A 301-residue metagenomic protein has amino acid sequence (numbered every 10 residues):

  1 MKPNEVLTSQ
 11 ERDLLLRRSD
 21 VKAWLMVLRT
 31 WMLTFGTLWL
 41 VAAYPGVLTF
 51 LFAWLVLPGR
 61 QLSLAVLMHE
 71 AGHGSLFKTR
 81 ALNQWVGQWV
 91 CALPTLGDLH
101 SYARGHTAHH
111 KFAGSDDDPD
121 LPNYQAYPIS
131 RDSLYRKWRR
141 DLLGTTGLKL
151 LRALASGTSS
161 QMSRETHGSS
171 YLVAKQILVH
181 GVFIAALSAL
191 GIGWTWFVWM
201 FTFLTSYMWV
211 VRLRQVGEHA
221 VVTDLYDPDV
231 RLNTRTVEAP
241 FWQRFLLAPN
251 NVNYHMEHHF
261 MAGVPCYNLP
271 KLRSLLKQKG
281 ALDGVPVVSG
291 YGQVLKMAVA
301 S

Functional and structural regions predicted by a protein language model:
M1-L57, L67, A92-F197, F201 (+1 more regions): Non-catalytic, topology-defining segments of multipass membrane proteins
T37, G72, L76-F77, Y226 (+1 more regions): Active-site-flanking alpha-helical
P58-M68, H100, T146-L151, W199-P228: Transmembrane alpha-helical segments that form the membrane-embedded catalytic/substrate-channel core of multi-pass
L64-H73, Y102-G114, R214-V221, A248-V264: Histidine-centered catalytic micro-motifs
L67-V86, D117-Y124: Aspartate-rich (DDxxD/NDxxD/DxxxD) Mg2+/diphosphate-binding motifs and their adjoining helix-loop segments
Q84, Q88-W89, Y226-V237: Membrane-cytosol interface motif
L232-N251: Cytosolic juxtamembrane regulatory segments of multi-pass membrane proteins
